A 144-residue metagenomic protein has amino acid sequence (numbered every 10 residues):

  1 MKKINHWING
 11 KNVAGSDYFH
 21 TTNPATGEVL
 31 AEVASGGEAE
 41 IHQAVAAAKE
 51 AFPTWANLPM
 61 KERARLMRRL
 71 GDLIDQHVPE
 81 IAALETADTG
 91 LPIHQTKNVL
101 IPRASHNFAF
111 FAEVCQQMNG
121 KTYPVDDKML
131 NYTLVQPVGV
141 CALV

Functional and structural regions predicted by a protein language model:
M1-T26: Hydrophobic face of amphipathic alpha-helices that form TPR/SEL1-like repeat modules and related alpha-solenoid
G10, G27, R63, F108 (+1 more regions): Residue-level signature of catalytic and energy-coupling elements of molecular machines, predominantly ATP/GTP-dependent
H20, E32, L84, Q95 (+1 more regions): Conserved beta-strand positions that form and line the central face of beta-propeller blades
P24-T89: N-terminal alpha-helical segment of soluble enzymes
A46, R68-P79, I93-M118: Long amphipathic alpha-helix in the N-terminal Rossmann-like dinucleotide-binding domain of NAD(P)-dependent
L84-P92, T122-K128: Short linear capping/connector segments at secondary-structure termini
K121-V144: Conserved small-residue-rich beta-alpha loop and adjacent elements that most often cradle the phosphate/pyrophosphate
